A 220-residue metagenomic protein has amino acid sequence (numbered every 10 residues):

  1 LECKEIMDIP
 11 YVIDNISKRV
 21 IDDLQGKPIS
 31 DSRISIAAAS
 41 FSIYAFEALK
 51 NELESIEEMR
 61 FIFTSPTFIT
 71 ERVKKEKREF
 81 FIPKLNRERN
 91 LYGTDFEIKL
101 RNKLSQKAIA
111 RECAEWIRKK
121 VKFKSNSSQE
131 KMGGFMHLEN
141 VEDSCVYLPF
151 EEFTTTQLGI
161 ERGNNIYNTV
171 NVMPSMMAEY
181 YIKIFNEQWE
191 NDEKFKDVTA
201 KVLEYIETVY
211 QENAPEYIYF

Functional and structural regions predicted by a protein language model:
L1-F220: PLD/PLD-like phosphodiesterase catalytic module centered on the HKD motif
